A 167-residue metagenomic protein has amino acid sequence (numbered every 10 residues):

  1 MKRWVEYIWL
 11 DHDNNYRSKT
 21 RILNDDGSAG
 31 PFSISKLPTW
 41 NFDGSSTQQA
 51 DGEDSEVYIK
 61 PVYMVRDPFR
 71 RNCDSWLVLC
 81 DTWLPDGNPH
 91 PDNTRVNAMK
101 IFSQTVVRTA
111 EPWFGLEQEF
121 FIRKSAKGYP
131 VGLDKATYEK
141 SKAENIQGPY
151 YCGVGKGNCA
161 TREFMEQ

Functional and structural regions predicted by a protein language model:
M1-Q167: Glycine-rich, acidic/polar active-site loops that bind/position phosphate-bearing ligands
